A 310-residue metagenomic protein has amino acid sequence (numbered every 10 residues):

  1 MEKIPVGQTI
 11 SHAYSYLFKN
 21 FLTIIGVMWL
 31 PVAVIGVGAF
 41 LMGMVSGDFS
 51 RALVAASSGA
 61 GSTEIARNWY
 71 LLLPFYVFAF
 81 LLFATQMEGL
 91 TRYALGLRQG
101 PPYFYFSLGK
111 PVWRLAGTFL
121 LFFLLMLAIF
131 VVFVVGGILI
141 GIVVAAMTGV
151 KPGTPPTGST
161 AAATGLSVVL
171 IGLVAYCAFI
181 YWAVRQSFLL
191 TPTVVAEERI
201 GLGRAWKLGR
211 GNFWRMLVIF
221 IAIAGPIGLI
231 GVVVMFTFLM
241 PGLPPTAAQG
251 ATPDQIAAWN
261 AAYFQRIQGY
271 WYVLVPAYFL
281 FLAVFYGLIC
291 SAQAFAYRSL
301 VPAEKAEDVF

Functional and structural regions predicted by a protein language model:
M1-G47, R51, L173-A247: Nonpolar helix-loop interface/hinge motif
M1-T9, A13, G61-W69, F104 (+9 more regions): Juxtamembrane loop-helix boundary motifs flanking transmembrane segments in multi-pass membrane proteins
M1-V6, Q99-G100, P155, A251-A257 (+1 more regions): Low-complexity, intrinsically disordered extramembrane tails and loops of integral membrane proteins
E2, E64-Q99, A161-E198, F264-E304: Selective recognition of hydrophobic, aromatic-rich stretches within alpha-helical transmembrane segments of polytopic
H12, I24-I25, Q99-L125, R204-K207: Interfacial transmembrane-helix boundary/kink motif in multi-pass membrane proteins
I25, W29, A33, L73 (+10 more regions): Residue-level signature of the transmembrane alpha-helical core of multi-pass small-molecule transporters
I35-A79, F130-Y176, G231-L282: Membrane-helix interface segments in multi-pass membrane proteins
T118-F133, F179: Alpha-helical transmembrane segments of multi-pass integral membrane proteins
